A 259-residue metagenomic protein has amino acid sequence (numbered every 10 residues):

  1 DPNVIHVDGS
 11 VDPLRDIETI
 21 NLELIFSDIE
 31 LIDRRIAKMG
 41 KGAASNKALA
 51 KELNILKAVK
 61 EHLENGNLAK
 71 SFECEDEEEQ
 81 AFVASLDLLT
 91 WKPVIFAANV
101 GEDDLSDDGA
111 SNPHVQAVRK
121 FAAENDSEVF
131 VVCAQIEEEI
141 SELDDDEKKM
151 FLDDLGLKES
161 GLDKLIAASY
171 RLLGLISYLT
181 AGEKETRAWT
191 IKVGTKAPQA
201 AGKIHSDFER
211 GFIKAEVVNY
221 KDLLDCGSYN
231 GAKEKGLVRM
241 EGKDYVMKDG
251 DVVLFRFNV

Functional and structural regions predicted by a protein language model:
D1-I25: Conserved P-loop NTPase nucleotide-binding/switch module
I25-D28, D87: Flexible interhelical turns and helix-capping residues at alpha-helix boundaries within structured domains
I29-I36: Conserved phosphoryl-transfer catalytic core
K38-V246, V253, N258-V259: C-terminal-of-GTPase-core extension/linker across diverse P-loop GTPases
